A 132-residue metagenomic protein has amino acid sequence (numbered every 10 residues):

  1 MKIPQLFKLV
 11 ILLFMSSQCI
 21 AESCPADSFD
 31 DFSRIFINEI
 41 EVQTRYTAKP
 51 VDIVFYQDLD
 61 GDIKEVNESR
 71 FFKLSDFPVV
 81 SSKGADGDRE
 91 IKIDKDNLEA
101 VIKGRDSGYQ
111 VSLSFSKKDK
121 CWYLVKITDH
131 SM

Functional and structural regions predicted by a protein language model:
K2-L12: Sec-dependent signal peptide recognition, specifically the positively charged N-region followed immediately by
S16-Q18: N-terminal signal peptide c-region/cleavage motif recognized by signal peptidases
A21-D58: N-terminal export/targeting and maturation segments
A26, G87, E99, W122-Y123: Predominantly extracellular/lumenal beta-strand repeat domains
I40, T44, V54, I63-K64 (+4 more regions): Amphipathic alpha-helical interaction segments
Q57-Y109: Surface-exposed, charged secondary-structure patches
G108-M132: Short beta-strand edge/turn micro-motifs at domain boundaries
